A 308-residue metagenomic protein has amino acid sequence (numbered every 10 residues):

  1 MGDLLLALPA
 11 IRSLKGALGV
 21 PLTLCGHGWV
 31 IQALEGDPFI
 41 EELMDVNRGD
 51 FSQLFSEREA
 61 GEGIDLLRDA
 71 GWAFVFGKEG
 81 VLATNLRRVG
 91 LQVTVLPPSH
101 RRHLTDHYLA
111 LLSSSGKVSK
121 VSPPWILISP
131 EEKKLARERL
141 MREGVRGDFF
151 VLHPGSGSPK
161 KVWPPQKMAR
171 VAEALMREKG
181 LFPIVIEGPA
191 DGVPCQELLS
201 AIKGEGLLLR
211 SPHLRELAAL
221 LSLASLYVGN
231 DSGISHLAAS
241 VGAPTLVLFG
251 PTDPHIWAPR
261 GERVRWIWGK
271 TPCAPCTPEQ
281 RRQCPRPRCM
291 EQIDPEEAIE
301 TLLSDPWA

Functional and structural regions predicted by a protein language model:
M1-A308: Catalytic machinery of carbohydrate-active enzymes, primarily nucleotide-sugar-dependent glycosyltransferases
